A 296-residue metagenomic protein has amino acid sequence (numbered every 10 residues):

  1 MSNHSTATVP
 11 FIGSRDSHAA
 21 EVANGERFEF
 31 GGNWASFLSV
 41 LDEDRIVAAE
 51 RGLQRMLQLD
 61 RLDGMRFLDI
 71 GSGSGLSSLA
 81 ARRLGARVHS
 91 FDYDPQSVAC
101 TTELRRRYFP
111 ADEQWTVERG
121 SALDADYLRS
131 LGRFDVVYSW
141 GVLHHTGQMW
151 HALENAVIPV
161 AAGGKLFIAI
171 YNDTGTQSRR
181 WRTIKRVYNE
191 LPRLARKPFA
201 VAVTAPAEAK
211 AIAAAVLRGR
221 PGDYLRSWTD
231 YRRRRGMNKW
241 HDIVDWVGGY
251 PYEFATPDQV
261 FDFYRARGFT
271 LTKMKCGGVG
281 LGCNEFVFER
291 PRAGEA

Functional and structural regions predicted by a protein language model:
E43-D63: Conserved alpha-helix/loop element of class I SAM-dependent methyltransferases that forms part of the SAM/SAH-binding
M65-G71: Conserved class I S-adenosyl-L-methionine
L76, A80-A125: Class I SAM-dependent methyltransferase SAM/SAH-binding core
Y127-V136: A short acidic, Gly/Pro-enriched loop at the edge of an enzyme's catalytic core that lines a small-molecule cofactor
V136-G147: A short SAM/SAH-binding and catalytic strip from SAM-dependent methyltransferases
W150-A162: A short glycine-rich, Lys/Arg-flanked "PGG" loop and its adjoining helix->strand segment in the class I
G163-I170: Conserved beta-strand signature within the Rossmann-like core of class I S-adenosyl-L-methionine
W181, R193-F269: Substrate-binding/catalytic lobe of Class I Rossmann-like enzymes that use SAM or dcSAM, i.e., the mid-to-C-terminal
